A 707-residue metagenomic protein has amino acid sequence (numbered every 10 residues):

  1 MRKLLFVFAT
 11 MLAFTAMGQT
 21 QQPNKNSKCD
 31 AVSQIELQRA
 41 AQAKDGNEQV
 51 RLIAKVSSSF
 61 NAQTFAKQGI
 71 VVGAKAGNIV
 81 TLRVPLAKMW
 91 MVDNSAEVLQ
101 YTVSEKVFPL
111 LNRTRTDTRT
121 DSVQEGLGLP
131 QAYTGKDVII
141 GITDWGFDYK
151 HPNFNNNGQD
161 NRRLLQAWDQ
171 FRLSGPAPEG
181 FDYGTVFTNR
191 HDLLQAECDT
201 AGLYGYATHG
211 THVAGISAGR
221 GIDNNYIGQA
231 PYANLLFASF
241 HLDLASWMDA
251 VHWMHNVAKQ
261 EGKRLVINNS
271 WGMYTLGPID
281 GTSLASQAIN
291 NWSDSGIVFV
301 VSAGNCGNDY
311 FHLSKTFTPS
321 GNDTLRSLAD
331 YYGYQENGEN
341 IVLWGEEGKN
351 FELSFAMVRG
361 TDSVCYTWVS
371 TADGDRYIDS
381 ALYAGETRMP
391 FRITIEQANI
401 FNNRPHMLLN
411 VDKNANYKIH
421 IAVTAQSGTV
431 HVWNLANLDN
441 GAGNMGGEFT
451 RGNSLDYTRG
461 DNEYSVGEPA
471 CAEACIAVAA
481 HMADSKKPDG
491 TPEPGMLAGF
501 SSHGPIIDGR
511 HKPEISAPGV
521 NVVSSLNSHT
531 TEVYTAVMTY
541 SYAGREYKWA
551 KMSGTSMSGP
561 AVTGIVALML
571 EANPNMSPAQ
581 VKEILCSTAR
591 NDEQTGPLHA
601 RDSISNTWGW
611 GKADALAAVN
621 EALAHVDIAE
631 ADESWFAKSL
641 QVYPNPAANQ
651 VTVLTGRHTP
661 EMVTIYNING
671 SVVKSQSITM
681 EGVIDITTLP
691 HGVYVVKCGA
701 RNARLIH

Functional and structural regions predicted by a protein language model:
L4-F8, M17-Q131, I139, P152-N156 (+2 more regions): Autoinhibitory N-terminal propeptides
K28-G46, K88, P109-D160, L194-A207 (+4 more regions): N-terminal domain-start motif of subtilase-like serine proteases
A41-Q42, E261-M273, G277, G281 (+5 more regions): C-terminal subdomain of the subtilisin-like protease fold in secreted/lumenal serine endopeptidases
L127-W247, G262-K263, D294-V298, Y310-F311 (+8 more regions): Subtilisin-like serine protease catalytic core
F147-T211, E261, G360-G447, T530 (+1 more regions): Active-site core segment of subtilase-fold serine proteases
L173-G175, F181, F187-T188, Y310 (+3 more regions): Extracellular S/T/G-rich loop segment that most often corresponds to the catalytic His/Ser-adjacent loop
A214-S217, I222-D223, L236-W247, H252-V266 (+3 more regions): Hydrolase catalytic cores
E633-Y643, A647-H707: C-terminal outer-membrane/trafficking sorting elements
